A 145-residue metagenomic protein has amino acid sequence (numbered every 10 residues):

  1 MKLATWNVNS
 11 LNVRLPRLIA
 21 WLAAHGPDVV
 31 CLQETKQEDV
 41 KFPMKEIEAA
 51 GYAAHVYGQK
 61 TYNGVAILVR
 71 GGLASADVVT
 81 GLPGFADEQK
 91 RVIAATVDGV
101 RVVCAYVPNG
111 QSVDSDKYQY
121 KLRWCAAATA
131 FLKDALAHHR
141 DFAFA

Functional and structural regions predicted by a protein language model:
M1-T5: Extreme N-terminal starter segment of soluble prokaryotic enzymes
W6-L11, G81, Q119-L122: Short, flexible loop segments at the rims of nucleotide/cofactor-binding pockets, characterized by
W6-N7, L22-V40, V102, L132-A145: Active-site beta-strand/loop signature of hydrolases that rely on acidic residues for catalysis
N12-A23: Short, acidic/polar
R14-L15, E88, A128: Amphipathic coiled-coil/heptad-repeat helices and related helical stalk/stem segments that mediate oligomerization
A20-L22, E46-A49, Y120-K121: Glycine-rich, phosphate-binding/catalytic loops in enzymes
T35-E38, F42-S112, D116: Structured beta-strand-rich core segments of catalytic domains in phosphoester-bond hydrolases
Y118-R140: A long, amphipathic alpha-helix that forms part of the scaffold/cap immediately adjacent to metal-dependent active
